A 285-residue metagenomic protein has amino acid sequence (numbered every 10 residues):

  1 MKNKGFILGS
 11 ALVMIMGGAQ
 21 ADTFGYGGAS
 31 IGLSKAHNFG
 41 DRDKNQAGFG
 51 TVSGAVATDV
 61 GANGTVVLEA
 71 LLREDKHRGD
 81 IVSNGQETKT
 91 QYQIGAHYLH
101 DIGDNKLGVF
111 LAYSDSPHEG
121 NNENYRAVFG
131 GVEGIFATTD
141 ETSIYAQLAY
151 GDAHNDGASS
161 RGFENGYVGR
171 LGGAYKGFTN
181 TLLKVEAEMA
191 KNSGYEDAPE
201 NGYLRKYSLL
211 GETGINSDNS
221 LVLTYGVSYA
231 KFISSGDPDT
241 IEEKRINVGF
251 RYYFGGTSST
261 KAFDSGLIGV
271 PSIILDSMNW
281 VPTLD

Functional and structural regions predicted by a protein language model:
M1-A21: Gram-negative bacterial Sec-dependent N-terminal signal peptides
A21-D80, P282-D285: Short glycine/proline- and aromatic-enriched beta-strand/turn motifs that initiate or cap beta-hairpins
F24-Y26, V60-L68, I102-V109, D140-A146 (+3 more regions): Repeated loop/turn-to-beta-strand initiation elements of outer-membrane beta-barrel proteins
I31-D41, A70-R78, H100-D104, L111-E119 (+7 more regions): Transmembrane beta-strands of outer-membrane beta-barrel pores
K44-V52, T88-I94, N124-G130, R161-G169 (+4 more regions): Residues that define the transmembrane beta-barrel architecture of outer-membrane proteins
V52-T58, I94-H100, V132-F136, L171-Y175 (+3 more regions): Residues on the lipid-exposed face of transmembrane beta-strands in outer-membrane beta-barrel proteins
D104, E123-E196, G202-L210: Detector for outer-membrane/organellar transmembrane beta-barrel domains, recognizing the amphipathic beta-strand
S220, S235, R245-D285: Flexible, glycine-rich linker and terminal segments associated with outer-membrane beta-barrel/transport systems
